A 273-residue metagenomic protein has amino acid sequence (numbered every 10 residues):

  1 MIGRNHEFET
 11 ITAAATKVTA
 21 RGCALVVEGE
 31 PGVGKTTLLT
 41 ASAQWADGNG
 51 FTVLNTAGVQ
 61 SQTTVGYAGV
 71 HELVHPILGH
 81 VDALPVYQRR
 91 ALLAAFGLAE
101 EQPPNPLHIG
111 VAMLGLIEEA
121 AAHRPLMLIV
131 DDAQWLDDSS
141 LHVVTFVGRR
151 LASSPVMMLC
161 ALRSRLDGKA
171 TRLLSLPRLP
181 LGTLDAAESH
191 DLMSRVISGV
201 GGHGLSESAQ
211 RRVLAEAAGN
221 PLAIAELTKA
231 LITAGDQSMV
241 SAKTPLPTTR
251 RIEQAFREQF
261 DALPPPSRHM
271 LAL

Functional and structural regions predicted by a protein language model:
M1-A14: N-terminal pre-P-loop "Q-motif" helix
N5, G22, K243-L273: Winged-helix-like regulatory helical subdomains adjacent to P-loop NTPase cores
T16-K17, H80, A99-E101, M157-L159 (+3 more regions): Helix-loop-helix "sensor" segment of P-loop NTPases
A20-L25, R124: Pre-Walker A (Motif I) flank of P-loop NTPase domains
E30-T64, G79: P-loop NTPase Walker A phosphate-binding motif
Q44-W45, N49, V111-L181: A conserved switch/coupling segment of P-loop NTPase cores
Y67-M127, P155, L179, H190-S194 (+1 more regions): Conserved Walker-type P-loop NTP-binding/catalytic site
